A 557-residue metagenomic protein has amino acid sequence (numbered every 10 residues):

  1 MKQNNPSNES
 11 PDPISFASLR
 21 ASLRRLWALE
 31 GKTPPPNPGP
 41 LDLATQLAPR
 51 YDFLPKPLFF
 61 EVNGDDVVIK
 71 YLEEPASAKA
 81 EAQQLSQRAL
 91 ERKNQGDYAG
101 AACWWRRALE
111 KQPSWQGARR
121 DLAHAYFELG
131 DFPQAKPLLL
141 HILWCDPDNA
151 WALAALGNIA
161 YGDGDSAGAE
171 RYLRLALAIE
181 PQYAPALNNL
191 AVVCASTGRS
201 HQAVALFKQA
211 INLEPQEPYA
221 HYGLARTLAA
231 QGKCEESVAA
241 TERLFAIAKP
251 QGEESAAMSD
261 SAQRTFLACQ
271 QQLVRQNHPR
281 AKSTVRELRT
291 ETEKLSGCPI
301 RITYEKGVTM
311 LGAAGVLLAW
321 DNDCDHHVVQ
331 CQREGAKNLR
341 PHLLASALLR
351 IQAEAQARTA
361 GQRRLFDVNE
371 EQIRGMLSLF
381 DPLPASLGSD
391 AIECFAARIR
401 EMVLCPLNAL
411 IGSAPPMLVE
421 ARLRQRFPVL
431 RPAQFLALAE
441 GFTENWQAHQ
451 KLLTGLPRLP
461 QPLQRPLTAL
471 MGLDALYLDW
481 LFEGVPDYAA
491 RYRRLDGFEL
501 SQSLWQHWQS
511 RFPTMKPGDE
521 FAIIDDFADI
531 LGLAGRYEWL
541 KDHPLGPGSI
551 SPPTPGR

Functional and structural regions predicted by a protein language model:
L267-D323, A336-K337, P544-G556: Auxiliary, metal-adjacent structural segments of Zn-dependent hydrolase domains
A353-M402: Post-HEXXH active-site segment of zinc metalloproteases
L418-R557: Pan-zinc metallopeptidase signature
